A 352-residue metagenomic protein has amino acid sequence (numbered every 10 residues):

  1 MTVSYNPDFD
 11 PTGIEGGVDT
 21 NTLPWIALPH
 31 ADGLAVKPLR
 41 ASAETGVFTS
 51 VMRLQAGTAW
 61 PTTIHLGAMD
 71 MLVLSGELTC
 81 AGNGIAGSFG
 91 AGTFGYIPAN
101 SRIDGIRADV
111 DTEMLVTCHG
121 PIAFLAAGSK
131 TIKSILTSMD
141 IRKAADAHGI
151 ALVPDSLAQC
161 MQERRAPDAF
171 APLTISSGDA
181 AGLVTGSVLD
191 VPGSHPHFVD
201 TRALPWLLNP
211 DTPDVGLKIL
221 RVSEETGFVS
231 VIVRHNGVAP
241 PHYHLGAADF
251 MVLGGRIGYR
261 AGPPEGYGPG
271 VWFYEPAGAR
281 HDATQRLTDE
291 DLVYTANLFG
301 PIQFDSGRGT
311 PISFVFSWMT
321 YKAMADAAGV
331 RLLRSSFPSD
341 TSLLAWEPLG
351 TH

Functional and structural regions predicted by a protein language model:
M1-G46, K133-S134, S138-E225, K322-H352: A short, N-terminal "cap"/entry segment at the start of jelly-roll beta-barrel domains of the cupin/DSBH fold
G46-V47, I64-L66, R107-V110, Y243-G246 (+2 more regions): Short glycine/proline-enriched turns and hinge-like loops at secondary-structure junctions
V47-S50, V229-V231: Intrinsic, low-complexity N-terminal interaction/targeting segments
Q55-G57, T62-G84, H235-G237, H244-G262: Glycine- and acidic-residue-biased ligand/ion/polar-headgroup-sensing regions
A56, G67, T93-G95, G105 (+7 more regions): Beta-strand-enriched cores of mature, soluble protein domains
T79-D104, E224, G258-Q285: Short acidic-glycine-tyrosine-enriched beta hairpin
Y96, D109-G128, F273-E275, D289-G307: A short hydrophobic beta-strand segment most commonly corresponding to one strand of the jelly-roll/cupin
